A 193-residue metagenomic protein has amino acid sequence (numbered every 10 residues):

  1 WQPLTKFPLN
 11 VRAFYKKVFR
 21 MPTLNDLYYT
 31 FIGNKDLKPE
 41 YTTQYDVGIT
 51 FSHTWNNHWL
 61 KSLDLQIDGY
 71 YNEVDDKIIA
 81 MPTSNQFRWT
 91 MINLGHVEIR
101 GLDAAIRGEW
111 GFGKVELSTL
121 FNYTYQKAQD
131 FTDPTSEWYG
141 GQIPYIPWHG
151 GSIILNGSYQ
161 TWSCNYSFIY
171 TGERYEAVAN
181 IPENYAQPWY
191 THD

Functional and structural regions predicted by a protein language model:
W1-D46, G69-I92, I169-P182: Surface-exposed extracellular loop regions of Gram-negative outer-membrane beta-barrel proteins, predominantly
Q2-F7, H53-W59, W110-K114: Alpha-helix termini
T30, K38-T42, L60, N85-F87 (+3 more regions): Transmembrane beta-barrel outer-membrane domains
G48-T50: Small/polar-residue-rich segments within soluble enzyme cores
S52, P182-E183: Short alpha-helix boundary/capping motifs
N56, F168, P188-Y190: Intrinsic structural disorder/low-complexity segments
W59-E73, T90-A179: Gram-negative outer-membrane beta-barrel transporters
I153, T191-D193: Amphipathic alpha-helical protein-interaction segments enriched in hydrophobic
